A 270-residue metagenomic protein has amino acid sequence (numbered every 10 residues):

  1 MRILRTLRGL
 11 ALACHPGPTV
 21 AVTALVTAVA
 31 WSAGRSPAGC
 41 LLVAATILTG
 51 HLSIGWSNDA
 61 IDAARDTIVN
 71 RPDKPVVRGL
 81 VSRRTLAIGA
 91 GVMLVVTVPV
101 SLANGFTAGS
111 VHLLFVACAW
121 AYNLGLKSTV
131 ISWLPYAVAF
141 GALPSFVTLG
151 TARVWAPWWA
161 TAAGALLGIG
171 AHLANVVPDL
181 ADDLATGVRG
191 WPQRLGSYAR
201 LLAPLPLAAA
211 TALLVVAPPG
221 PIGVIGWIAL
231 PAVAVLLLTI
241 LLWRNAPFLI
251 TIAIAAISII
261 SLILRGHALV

Functional and structural regions predicted by a protein language model:
M1-V270: Multi-pass alpha-helical membrane architecture of UbiA-family and related isoprenoid/lipid prenyltransferases
